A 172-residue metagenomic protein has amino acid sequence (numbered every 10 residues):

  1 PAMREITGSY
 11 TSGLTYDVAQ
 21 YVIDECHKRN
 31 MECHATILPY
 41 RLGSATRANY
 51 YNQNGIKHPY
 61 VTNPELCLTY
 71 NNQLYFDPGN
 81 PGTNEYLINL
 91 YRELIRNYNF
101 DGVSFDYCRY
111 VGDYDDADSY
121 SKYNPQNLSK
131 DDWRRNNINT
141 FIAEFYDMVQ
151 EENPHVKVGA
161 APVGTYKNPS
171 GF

Functional and structural regions predicted by a protein language model:
P1-L14: Aromatic-lined carbohydrate-binding/catalytic grooves of carbohydrate-active enzymes
I6-G8, Y75-D77, K130-D131: A short, structure-level motif marking secondary-structure boundaries and short turns
S12-D24, H34-N97: Active-site-adjacent "subsite" loops/lids of carbohydrate-active enzymes
Y21-E25, R29, E93, E144 (+1 more regions): Alpha-helical scaffold elements within enzyme catalytic domains, especially in hydrolases
C26, L87, L94, V103-D106 (+1 more regions): Conserved, mostly hydrophobic/aromatic
M31-S44, S104-V111, D132-F172: Aromatic-lined carbohydrate-recognition surfaces of secreted/lumenal glycan-active proteins
L42-Q53, E65-L66, N80, E93 (+1 more regions): Active-site-proximal loop/short-helix segments that contain or immediately flank catalytic acid/base residue(s)
C67-N71, N124-P125, V158-P162: Generic detector of short, locally flexible boundary/turn motifs and exposed helical patches
